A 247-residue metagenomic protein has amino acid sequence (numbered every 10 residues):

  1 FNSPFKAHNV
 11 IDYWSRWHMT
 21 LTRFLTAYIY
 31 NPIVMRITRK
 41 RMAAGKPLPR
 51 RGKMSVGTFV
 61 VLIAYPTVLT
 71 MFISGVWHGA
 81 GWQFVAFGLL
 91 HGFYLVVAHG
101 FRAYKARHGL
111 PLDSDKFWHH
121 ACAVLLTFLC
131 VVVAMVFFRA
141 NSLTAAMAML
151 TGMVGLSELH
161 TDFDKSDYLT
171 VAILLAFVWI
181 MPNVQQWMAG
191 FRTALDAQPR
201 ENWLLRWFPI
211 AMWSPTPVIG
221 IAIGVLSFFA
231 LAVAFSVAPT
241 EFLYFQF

Functional and structural regions predicted by a protein language model:
F1: Catalytic core of membrane glycerolipid acyltransferases/transacylases, capturing the structured, soluble-facing
A7-I11, S15-P32, R36-Q246: Non-catalytic, membrane-anchoring transmembrane segments at the edges
